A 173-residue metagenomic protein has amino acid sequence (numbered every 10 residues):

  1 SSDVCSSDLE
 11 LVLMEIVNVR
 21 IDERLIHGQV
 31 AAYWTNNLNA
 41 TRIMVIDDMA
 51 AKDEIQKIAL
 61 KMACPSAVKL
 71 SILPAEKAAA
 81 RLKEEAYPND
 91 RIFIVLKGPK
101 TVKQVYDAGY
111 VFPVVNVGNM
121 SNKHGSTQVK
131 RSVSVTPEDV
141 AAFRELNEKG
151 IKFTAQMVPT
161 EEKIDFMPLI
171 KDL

Functional and structural regions predicted by a protein language model:
S1-S6: Short, small-residue-biased leader/transition segments that mark boundaries at the very start of proteins
M14-K69: Long, hydrophobic N-terminal alpha-helical segment
E15-V19, T41-M44, K69-S71, R91-I94 (+2 more regions): Structural motif
D22-H27, P74, V135-T136: A general structural motif
D47-A51, P74-K77, P99, G118-N122 (+1 more regions): Short, ordered loop/turn segments at secondary-structure junctions
K61-A63, N89, V133, D172-L173: Short, hinge-like loop/turn segments at secondary-structure boundaries
S71-G118: Ordered, amphipathic secondary-structure segments that act as subunit-interaction surfaces in large macromolecular
A108, P113-L173: Glycine-rich, aromatic-bearing surface loops/beta-hairpins
